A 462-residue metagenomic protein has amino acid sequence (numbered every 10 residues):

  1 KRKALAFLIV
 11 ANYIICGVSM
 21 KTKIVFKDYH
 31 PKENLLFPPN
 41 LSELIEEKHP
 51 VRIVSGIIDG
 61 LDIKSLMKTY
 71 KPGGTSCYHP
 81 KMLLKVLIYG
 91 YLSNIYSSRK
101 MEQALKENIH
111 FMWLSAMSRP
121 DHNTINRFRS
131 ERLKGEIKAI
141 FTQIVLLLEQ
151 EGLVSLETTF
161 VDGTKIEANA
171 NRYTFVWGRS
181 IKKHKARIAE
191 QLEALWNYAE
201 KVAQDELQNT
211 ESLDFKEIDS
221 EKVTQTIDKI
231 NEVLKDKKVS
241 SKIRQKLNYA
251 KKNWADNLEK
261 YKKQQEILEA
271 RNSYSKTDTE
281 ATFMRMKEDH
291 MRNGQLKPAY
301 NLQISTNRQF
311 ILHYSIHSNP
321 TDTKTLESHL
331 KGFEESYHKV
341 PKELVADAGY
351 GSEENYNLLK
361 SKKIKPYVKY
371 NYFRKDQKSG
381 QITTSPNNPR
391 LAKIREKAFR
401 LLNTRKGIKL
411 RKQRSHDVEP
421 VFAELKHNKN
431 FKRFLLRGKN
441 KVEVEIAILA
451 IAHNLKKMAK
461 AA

Functional and structural regions predicted by a protein language model:
K3-L8: Intrinsically disordered, low-complexity segments enriched in serine/proline and basic residues
N12-Y13: Intrinsic-disorder-associated, low-complexity terminal segments enriched in Asp/Asn/His/Tyr and depleted of Lys/Arg
T22, D28, L87, N94-E107 (+1 more regions): Anion-binding and metal-coordination hotspots
T22-P50, I57, K71: Positively charged, structured surface patches that bind polyanionic biopolymers
E46-I88: Basic, short loop/linker segments at the boundary and entry of helix-turn-helix/winged-helix-like folds
G60-S65, N108, M112, N428: A short secondary-structure junction motif
